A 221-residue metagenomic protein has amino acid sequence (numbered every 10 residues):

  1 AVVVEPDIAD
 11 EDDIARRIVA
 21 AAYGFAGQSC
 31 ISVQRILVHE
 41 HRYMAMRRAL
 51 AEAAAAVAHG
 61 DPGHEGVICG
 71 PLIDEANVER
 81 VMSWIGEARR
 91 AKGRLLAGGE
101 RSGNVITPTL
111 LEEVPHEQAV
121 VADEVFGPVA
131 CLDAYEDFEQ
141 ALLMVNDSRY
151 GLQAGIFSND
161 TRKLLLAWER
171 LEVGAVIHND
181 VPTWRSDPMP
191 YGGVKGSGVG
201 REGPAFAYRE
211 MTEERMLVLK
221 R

Functional and structural regions predicted by a protein language model:
A1-P115, M144, H178: ALDH superfamily catalytic-core signature
A58, I85-G86, R90, S102-R221: Conserved C-terminal structural/oligomerization subdomain of aldehyde/semialdehyde dehydrogenase
